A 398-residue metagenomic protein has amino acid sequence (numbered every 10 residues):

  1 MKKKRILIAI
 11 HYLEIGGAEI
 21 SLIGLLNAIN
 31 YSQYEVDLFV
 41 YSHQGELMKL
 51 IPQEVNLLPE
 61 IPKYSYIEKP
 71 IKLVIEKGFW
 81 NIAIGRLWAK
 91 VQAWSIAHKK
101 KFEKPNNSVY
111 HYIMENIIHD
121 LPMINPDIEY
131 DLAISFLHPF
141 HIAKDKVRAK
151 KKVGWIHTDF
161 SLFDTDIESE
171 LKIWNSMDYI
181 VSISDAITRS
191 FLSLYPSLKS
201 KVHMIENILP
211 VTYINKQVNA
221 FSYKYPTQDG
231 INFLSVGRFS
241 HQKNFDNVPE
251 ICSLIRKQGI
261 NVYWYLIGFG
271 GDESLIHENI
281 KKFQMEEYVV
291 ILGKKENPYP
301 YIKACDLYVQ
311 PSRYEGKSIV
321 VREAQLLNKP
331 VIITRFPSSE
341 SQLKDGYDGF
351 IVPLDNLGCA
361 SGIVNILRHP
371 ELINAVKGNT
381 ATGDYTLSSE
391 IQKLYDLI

Functional and structural regions predicted by a protein language model:
E19-G24, I231-L254, I260, G271-H277: A conserved mid-protein helix/loop that constitutes part of the nucleotide-sugar donor-binding site
K151-H157, S161, S176-Q217: Donor nucleotide-sugar binding/catalytic pocket of nucleotide-sugar-dependent glycosyltransferases
N219, L354, E371-I398: A charged, aromatic-enriched C-terminal amphipathic alpha-helix characteristic of glycosyltransferases across folds
K294, R313: Aromatic "clamp/platform" in nucleotide-sugar-dependent glycosyltransferases that forms part of the donor/acceptor
Y308-V309: A short hydrophobic beta-strand element within the catalytic core of glycosyltransferases that build diverse glycans
E323, F336-G346, F350-I351: Short acidic/histidine- and often glycine-rich active-site loop of Leloir-type glycosyltransferases that engages
P330-T334: Short hydrophobic beta-strand element within catalytic cores of glycosyltransferases and related nucleotide-activated
D345-G346, F350-L357, N365-P370: Conserved acidic donor-binding segment of nucleotide-sugar-dependent glycosyltransferases
